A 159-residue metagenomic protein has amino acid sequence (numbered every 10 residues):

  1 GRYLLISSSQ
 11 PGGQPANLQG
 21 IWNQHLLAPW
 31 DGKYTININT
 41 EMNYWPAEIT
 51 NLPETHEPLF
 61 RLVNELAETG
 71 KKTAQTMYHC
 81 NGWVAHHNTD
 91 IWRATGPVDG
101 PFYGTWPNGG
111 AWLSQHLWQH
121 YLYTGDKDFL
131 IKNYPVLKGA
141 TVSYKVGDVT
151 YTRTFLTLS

Functional and structural regions predicted by a protein language model:
R2-V98, Q119-Y121, K138-T141: Aromatic-residue-lined binding/catalytic grooves and analogous aromatic/hydrophobic interfacial grooves in multimeric
S7-S9, S114, S143, S159: Generic serine detector
G12-G20, F129-K132, T150, F155: Short, glycine/acidic-rich hinge or "gate" loops at secondary-structure transitions that mediate conformational
W30-Y34, A47, P97-N108, T124-P135 (+1 more regions): Alpha-helix capping and helix-loop boundary segments enriched in small/acidic/polar residues
N39, W106-H120, F129-K145: Extended, hydrophobic alpha-helical segments in both membrane/secreted and soluble proteins
G139, S143-S159: Acidic/histidine-rich catalytic neighborhood
